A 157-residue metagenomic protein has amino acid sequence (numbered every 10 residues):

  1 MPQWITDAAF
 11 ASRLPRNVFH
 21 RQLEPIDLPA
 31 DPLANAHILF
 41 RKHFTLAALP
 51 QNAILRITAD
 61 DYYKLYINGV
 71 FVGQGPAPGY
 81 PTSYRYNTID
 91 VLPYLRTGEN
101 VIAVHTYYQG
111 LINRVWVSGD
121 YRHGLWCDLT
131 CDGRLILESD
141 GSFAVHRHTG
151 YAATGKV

Functional and structural regions predicted by a protein language model:
M1-P29, V104-V157: An acidic-aromatic loop/edge-strand motif
D27-I38, P76-Y84: Extracellular beta-rich ligand/substrate-recognition surface
A34-L46, R85-V91: Short beta-strands within extracellular/lumenal beta-sheet-rich domains
A36-F40, Q51, D61, G98 (+1 more regions): Residues at beta-strand starts and edge strands
H37, A48, R56-T58, T82-Y84 (+1 more regions): Short solvent-exposed loop/turn micro-motifs enriched in small/polar/acidic residues
F44-A47, Q51-Y66, I102-V104: Aromatic-lined ligand-binding clefts that engage carbohydrates, nucleic acids, or primary amines
L49-Q51, L92-V101, L129-I136: A short, structured loop/turn motif at beta-sheet edges
K64-G119: Beta-strand-rich ligand-recognition modules
